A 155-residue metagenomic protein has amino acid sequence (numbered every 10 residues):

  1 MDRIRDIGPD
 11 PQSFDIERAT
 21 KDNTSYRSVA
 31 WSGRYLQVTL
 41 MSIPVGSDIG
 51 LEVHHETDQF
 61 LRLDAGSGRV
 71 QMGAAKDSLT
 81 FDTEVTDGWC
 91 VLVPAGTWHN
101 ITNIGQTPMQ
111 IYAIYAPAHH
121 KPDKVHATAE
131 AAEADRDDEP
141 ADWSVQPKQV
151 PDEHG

Functional and structural regions predicted by a protein language model:
M1-Q37, G50, T83, H126-G155: A short, N-terminal "cap"/entry segment at the start of jelly-roll beta-barrel domains of the cupin/DSBH fold
L36, V45, E56, T97-W98 (+1 more regions): A generic "binding-loop/recognition-motif" signal
V38-S42, F60, D82, C90-L92 (+1 more regions): Conserved hydrophobic/aromatic beta-strand scaffold that supports enzyme active sites
S42-P44, H54-V70, A74, I114: Short, conserved beta-strand element in jelly-roll/cupin
I49-L51, V70-M72, V93, H99-G105: Short beta-strand His + acidic residue motifs that chelate non-heme Fe in jelly-roll/DSBH and cupin folds
F60, Q106-P122: A short hydrophobic beta-strand segment most commonly corresponding to one strand of the jelly-roll/cupin
R69, D77, H120: Flexible, glycine-rich phosphate/dinucleotide-binding loops and adjacent beta-alpha linkers at cofactor/substrate
A75-A95: Short acidic-glycine-tyrosine-enriched beta hairpin
